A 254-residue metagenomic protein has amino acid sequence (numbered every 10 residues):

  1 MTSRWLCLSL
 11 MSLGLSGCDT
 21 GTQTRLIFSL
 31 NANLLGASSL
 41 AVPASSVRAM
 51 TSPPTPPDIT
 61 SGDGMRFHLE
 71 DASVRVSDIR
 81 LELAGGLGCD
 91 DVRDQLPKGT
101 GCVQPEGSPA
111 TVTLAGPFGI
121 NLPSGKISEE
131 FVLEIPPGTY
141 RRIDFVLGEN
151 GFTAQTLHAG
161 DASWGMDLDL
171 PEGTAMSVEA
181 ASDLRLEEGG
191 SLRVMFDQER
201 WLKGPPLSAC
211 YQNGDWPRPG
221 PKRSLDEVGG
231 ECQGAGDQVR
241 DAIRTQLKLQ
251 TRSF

Functional and structural regions predicted by a protein language model:
M1-C7: Bacterial N-terminal signal peptides that target proteins for export
L15-G17: C-terminal motif of bacterial Sec signal peptides marking the signal peptidase cleavage site
D19-F254: A short, solvent-exposed, low-complexity linear motif enriched for acidic/polar residues with Pro/Gly/Ser/Thr
